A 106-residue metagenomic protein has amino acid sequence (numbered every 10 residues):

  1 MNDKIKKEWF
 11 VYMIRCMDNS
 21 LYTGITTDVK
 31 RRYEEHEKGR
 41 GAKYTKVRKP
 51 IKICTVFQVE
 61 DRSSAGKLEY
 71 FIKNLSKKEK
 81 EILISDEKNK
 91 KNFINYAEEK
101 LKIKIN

Functional and structural regions predicted by a protein language model:
M1-K38, K49, I53-V56, G66-K67 (+1 more regions): GIY-YIG nuclease catalytic motif and its immediate N-terminal context
I25, Q58-E60, K73: A structural signal for short, well-ordered beta-strand elements
V29-K30, D61-S64, K77: Residues at or immediately preceding the N-termini of alpha-helices
G41: Flexible, gly/pro- and Lys/Arg-enriched active-site loops
Y44-V47: C-terminal alpha-helical interaction appendages
Y70-S85: Short arginine-rich
